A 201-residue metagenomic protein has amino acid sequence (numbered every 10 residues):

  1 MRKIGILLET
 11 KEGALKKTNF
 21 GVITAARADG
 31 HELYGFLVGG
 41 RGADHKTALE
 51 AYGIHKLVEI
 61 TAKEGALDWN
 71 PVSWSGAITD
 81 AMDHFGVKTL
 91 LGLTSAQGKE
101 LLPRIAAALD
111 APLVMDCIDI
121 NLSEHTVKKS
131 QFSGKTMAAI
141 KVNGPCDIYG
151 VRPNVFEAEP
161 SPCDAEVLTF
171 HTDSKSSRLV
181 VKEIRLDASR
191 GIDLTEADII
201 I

Functional and structural regions predicted by a protein language model:
M1-I200: N-terminal glycine-rich FAD/FM-binding segment characteristic of electron-transfer flavoproteins
